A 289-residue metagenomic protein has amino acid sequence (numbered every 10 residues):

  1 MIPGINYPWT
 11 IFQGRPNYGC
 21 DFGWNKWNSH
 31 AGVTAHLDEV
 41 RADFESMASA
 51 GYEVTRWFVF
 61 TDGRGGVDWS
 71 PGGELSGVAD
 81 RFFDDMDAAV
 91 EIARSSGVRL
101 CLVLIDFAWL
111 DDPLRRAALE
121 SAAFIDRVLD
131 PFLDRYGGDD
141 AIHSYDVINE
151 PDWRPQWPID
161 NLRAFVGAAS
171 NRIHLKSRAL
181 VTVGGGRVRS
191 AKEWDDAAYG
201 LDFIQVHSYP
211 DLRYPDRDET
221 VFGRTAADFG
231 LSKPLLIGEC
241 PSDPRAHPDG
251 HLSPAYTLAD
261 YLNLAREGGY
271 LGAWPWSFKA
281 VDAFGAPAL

Functional and structural regions predicted by a protein language model:
M1-P210, S232, P244-A259, Y270-P275 (+1 more regions): Active-site mouth of glycoside hydrolases
S121-I125, P215-V221, T225-A226: Alpha-helical scaffold elements lining the catalytic groove of polysaccharide deacetylases
D216-V221, A246-R266, F284-L289: Histidine/acidic-residue-rich catalytic or RNA/ligand-binding cores of hydrolases and nuclease-related proteins
L235-P241: Short acidic/histidine-rich active-site segments
